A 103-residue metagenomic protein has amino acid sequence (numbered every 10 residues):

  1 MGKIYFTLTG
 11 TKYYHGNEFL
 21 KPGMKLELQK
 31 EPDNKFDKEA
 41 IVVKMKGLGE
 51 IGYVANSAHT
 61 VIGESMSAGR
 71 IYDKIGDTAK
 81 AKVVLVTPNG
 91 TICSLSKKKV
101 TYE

Functional and structural regions predicted by a protein language model:
M1-E103: Conserved active-site motif detector
